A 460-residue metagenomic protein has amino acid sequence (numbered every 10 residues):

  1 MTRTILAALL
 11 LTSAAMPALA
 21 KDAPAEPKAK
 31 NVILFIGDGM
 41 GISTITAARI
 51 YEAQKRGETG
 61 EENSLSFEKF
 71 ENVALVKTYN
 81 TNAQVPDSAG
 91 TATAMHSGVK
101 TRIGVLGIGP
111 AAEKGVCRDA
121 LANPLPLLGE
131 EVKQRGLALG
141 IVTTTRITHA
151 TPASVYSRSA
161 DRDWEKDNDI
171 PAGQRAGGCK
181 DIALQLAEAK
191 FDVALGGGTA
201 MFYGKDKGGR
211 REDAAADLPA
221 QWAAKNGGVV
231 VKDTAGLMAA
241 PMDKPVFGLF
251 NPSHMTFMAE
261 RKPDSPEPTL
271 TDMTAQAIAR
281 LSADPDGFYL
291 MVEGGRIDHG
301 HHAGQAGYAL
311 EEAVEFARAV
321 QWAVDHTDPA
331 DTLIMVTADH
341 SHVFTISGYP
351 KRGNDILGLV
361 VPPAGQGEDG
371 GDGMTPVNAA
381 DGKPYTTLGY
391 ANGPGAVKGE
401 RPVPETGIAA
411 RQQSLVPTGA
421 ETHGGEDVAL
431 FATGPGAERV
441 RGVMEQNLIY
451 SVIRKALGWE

Functional and structural regions predicted by a protein language model:
M1-A20: Gram-negative bacterial Sec-dependent N-terminal signal peptides
D22-G37: Short N-terminal segments immediately surrounding and downstream of signal-peptide cleavage
A29-N31, M40-A94, R118, H149-E460: A post-motif C-terminal structural segment
L34-F35, I141, V336: Structural beta-sheet core signal
D38-M40, Q134: Hydrophobic or amphipathic alpha-helical targeting/insertion segments
R102-L106: Substrate-binding/charge-relay-adjacent region of secreted/lumenal peptidase catalytic domains
G107-A122: His/Cys-centered metal/cofactor-coordination and adjacent catalytic loops
P124, G129-E130, Q134-S154: Glycine-rich phosphate/pyrophosphate-binding loops and their adjacent beta-strand/loop elements at enzyme active sites
